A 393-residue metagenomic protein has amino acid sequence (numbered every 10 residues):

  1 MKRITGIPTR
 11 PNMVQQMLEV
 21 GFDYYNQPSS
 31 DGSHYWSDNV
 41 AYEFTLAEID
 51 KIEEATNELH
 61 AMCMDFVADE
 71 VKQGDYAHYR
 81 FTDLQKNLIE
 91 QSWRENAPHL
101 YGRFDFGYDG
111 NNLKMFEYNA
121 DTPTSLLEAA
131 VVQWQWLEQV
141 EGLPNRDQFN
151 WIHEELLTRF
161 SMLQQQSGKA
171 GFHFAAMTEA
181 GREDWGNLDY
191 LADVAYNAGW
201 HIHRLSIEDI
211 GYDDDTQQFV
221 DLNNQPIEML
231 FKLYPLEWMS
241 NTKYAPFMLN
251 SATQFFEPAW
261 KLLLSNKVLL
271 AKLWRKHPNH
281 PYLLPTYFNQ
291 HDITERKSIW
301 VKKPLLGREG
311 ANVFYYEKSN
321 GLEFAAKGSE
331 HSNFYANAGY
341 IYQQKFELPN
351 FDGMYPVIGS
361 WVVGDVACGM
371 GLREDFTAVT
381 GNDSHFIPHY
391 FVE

Functional and structural regions predicted by a protein language model:
M1-E393: Preference for protein termini
